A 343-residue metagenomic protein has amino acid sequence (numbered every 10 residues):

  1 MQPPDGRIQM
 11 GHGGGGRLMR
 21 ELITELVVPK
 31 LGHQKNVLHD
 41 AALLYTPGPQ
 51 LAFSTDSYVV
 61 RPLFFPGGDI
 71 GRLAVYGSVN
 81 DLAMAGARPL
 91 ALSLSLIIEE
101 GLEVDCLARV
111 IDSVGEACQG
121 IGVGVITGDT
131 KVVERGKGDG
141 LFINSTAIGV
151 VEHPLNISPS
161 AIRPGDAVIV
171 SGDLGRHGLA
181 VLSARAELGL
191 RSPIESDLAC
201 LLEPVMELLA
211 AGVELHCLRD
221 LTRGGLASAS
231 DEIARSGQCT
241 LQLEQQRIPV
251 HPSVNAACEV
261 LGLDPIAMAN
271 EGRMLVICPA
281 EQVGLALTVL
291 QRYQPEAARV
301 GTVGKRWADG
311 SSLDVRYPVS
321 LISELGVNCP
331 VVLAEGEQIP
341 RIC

Functional and structural regions predicted by a protein language model:
M1-L26, V331-I339: N-terminal amphipathic/basic leader segments beginning at the initiator methionine
Q9, R17-V170, R176, V181 (+1 more regions): Glycine-rich phosphate/pyrophosphate-binding loop regions near the starts of catalytic domains
L38-H39, M268-R273: Short Gly/Ser/Thr- and Asp/Glu-enriched loop/turn motifs at secondary-structure junctions
S78, V110, V114, S230 (+2 more regions): Aromatic/hydrophobic pocket-lining residues that form π-stacking "cages" and hydrophobic walls in ligand
E99-G101, I194-N270: Active-site-proximal betaalpha loop/short-helix elements that scaffold phosphoryl/nucleotidyl transfer chemistry
C278-G284: Helix N-cap motif at beta-to-alpha junctions
L285-Q294: Short amphipathic alpha-helices in soluble, non-transmembrane regions that often serve as interface/regulatory elements
Y293-C343: Acidic, Ser/Thr/Pro-rich beta/coil linker or hinge segments at domain junctions
